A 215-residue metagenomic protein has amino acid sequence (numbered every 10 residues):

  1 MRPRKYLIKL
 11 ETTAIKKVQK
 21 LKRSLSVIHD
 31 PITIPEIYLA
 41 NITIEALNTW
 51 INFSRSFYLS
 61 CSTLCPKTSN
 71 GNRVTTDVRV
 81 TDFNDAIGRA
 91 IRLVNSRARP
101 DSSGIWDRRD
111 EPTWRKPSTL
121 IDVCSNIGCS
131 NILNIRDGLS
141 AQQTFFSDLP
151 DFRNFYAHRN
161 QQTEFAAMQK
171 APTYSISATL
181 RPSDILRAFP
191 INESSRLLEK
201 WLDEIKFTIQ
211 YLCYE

Functional and structural regions predicted by a protein language model:
M1-K5, I32-E36, D101-W106: Short, charged, low-complexity loops and linkers
M1-S24, R115, G128, A141-E215: Polyanionic, low-complexity intrinsically disordered segments
Y6, P31-I42, G138-A141, L197: Non-transmembrane, amphipathic alpha-helical segments
R23-T33, S130-G138: Short, charged/polar, low-complexity loop and linker segments that flank or interrupt alpha-helical bundles
S26-D30, Y58, S62, Q161: Short, flexible helix-adjacent loops and helix caps
Y38, I44-L149: Helix-loop junctions and short alpha-helical segments
